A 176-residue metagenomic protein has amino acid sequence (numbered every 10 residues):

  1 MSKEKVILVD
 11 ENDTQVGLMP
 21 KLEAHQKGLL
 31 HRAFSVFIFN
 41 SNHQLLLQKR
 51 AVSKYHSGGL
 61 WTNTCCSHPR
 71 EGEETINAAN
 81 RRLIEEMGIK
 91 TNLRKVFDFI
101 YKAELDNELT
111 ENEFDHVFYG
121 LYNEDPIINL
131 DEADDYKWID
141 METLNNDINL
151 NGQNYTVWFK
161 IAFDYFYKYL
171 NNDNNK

Functional and structural regions predicted by a protein language model:
M1-S35, S41: Acidic, metal-coordinating catalytic segment for phosphate/diphosphate chemistry, firing primarily on the Nudix
V6, Q44-L45, Y136-K137: A residue-level structural signature of the nucleotidyltransferase/glycosyltransferase Rossmann-like core
P20-L22, G59, I100, L109-K176: Nudix hydrolase/Nudix homology domain
E23-F34, Q44-R81: Conserved Nudix-box catalytic region and its N-terminal flanking loop in Nudix hydrolases and closely related
H31-F39, S67-E73, D147-K160: Short, surface-exposed secondary-structure junctions/capping segments
N42, I76, E86-P126: Active-site segment of metal-dependent pyrophosphate-handling enzymes, primarily the Nudix hydrolase catalytic core
